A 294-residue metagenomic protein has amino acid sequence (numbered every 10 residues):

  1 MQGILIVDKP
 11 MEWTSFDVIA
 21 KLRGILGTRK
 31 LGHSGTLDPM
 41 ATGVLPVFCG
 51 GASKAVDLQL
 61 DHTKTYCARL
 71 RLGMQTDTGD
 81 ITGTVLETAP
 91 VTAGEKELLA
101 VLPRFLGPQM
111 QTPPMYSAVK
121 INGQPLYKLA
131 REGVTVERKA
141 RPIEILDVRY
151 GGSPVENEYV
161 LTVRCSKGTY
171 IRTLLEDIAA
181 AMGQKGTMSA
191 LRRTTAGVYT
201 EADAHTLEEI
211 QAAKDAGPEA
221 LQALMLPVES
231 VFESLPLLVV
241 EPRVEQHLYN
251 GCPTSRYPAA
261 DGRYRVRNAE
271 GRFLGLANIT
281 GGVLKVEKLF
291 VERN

Functional and structural regions predicted by a protein language model:
M1-E12, F16-H33, L37, A41-V44 (+3 more regions): Accessory RNA 3′-end/elbow-binding domains used by RNA modification enzymes
M1-S166, I171-H205: Catalytic cores of RNA-modifying enzymes
